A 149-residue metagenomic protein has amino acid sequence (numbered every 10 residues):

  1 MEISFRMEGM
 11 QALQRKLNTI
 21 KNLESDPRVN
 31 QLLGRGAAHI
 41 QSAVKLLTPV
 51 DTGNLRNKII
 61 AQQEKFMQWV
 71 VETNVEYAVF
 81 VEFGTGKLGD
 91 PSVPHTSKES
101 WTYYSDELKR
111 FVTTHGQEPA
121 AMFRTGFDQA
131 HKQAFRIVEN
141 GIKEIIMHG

Functional and structural regions predicted by a protein language model:
M1-A78, T85-G149: Short, Lys/Arg-rich flexible segments
